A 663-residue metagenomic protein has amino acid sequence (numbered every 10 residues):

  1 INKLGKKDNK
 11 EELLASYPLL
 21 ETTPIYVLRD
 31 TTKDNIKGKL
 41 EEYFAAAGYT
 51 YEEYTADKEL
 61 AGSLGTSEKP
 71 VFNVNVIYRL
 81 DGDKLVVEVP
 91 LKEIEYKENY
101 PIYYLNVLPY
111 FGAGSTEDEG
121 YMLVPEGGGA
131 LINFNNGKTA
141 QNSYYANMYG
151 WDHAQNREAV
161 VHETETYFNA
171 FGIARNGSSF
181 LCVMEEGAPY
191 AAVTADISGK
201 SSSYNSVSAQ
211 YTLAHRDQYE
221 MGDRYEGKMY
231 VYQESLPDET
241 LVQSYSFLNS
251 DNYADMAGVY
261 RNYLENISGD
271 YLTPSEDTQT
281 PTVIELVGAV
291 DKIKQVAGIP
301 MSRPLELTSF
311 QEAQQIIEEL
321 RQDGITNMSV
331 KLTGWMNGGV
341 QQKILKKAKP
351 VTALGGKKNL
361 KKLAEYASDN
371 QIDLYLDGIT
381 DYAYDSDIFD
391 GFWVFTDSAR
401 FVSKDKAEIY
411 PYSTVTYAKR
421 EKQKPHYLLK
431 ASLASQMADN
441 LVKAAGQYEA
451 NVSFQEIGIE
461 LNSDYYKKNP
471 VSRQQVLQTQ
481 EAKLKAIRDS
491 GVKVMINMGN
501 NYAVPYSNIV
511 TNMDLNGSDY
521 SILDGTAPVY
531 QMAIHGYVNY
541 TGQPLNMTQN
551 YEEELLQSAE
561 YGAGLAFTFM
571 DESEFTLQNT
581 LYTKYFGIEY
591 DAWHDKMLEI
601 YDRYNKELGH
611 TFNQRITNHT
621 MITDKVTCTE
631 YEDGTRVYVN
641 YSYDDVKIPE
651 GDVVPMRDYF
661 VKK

Functional and structural regions predicted by a protein language model:
I1-T273, N546: N-terminal accessory beta-strand-rich subdomains and adjacent acidic, glycine-rich linkers that precede catalytic cores
L91-E93, P109-F111, L332-M336, T380 (+2 more regions): A mature extracytoplasmic/lumenal domain signature
V107, V330-L332, L376, S453-E456 (+1 more regions): Conserved beta-strand positions
G112-D118, G324-I325, D369-I372, A482-V494 (+1 more regions): Structural alpha-beta junctions
E165, I173-V207, T380-A383, D387-A450 (+1 more regions): Active-site-proximal substrate-binding groove within the catalytic cores of carbohydrate-active enzymes
Q243-A289, Q295-S329, K584-Q614: Terminal accessory/anchoring regions of large secretory-pathway or extracellular enzymes
V259, Y263-I267, S309-E312, I316-E319 (+1 more regions): An active-site-proximal structural segment forming one wall of the substrate-binding cleft that immediately precedes
D277-E365, D369-L433, L461-S463: Aromatic-lined carbohydrate-binding/catalytic grooves of carbohydrate-active enzymes
